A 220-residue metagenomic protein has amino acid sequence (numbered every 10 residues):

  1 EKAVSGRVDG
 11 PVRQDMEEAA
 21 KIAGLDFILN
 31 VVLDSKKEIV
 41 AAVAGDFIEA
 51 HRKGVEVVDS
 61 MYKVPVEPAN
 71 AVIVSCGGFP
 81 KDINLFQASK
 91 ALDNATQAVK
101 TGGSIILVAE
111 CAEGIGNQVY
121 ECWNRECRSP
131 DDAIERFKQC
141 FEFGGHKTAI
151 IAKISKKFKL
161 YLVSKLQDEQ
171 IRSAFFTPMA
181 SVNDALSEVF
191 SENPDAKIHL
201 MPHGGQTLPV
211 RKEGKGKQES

Functional and structural regions predicted by a protein language model:
E1-P65: Conserved, well-structured core segments that form the ligand-binding/active-site neighborhood of functional domains
A3-R7, D82-I83, S173: Alpha-helix capping and helix-loop boundary segments enriched in small/acidic/polar residues
V31-K37, G78, A112, G204-G205: Glycine-rich beta-alpha junction loops
K37-R52, G78-P80, V163-F175: Acidic/glycine-enriched edge-of-secondary-structure segments
V66-A71: A short acidic, Gly/Pro-enriched loop at the edge of an enzyme's catalytic core that lines a small-molecule cofactor
V72, C76: Oxyanion-binding "anion nests"
G77-Q87: Short, glycine-rich nucleotide/cofactor-binding loops
A88-S89, D93-E219: C-terminal non-catalytic interaction/assembly regions of soluble proteins
